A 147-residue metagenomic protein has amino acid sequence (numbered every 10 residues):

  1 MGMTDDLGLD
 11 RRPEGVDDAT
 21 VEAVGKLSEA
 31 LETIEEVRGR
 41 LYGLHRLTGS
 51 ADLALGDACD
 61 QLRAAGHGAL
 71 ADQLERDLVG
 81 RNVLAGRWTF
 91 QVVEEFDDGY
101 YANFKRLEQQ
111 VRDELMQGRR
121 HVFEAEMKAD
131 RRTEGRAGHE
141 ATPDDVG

Functional and structural regions predicted by a protein language model:
M1-R63, G68-G147: C-terminal-biased regions
